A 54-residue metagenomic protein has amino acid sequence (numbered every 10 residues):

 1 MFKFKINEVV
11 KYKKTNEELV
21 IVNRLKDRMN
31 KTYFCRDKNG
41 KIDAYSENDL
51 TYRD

Functional and structural regions predicted by a protein language model:
M1-K3: Short, surface-exposed secondary-structure edge patches
I6-D54: Basic/aromatic-rich interaction segments and small domains that mediate binding to polyanionic partners
